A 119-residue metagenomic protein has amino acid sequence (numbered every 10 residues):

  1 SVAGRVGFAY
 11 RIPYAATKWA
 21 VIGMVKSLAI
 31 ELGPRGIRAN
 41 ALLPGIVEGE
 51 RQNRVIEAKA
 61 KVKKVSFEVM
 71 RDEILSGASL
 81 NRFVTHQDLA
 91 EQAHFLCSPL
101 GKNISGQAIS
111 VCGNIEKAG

Functional and structural regions predicted by a protein language model:
S1: Residue(s) in the substrate-gating loop at a strand-loop-helix junction that position the organic substrate next
R5-V6, A93-H94, L100, S105-G119: Short C-terminal tail/terminal secondary-structure segment of NAD(P)H-dependent dehydrogenase/reductase domains
V6-P13, P34-R35, N81, P99: Active-site loop immediately N-terminal to the catalytic Tyr-X3-Lys motif of short-chain dehydrogenase/reductase
T17, V25: Active-site helix of classical SDR
G33, R38, I104-G106: Short, small/polar-rich loop/turn modules that mediate ligand/substrate recognition or access, typified
R38-E48, C97, S110-C112: Conserved SDR Rossmann-fold cofactor-binding beta-strand/turn motif
L43-R54, A58, V62: Short, flexible catalytic-loop segment of classical short-chain dehydrogenase/reductase
S66, A78-L89: A conserved structural motif in NAD(P)-dependent oxidoreductases
